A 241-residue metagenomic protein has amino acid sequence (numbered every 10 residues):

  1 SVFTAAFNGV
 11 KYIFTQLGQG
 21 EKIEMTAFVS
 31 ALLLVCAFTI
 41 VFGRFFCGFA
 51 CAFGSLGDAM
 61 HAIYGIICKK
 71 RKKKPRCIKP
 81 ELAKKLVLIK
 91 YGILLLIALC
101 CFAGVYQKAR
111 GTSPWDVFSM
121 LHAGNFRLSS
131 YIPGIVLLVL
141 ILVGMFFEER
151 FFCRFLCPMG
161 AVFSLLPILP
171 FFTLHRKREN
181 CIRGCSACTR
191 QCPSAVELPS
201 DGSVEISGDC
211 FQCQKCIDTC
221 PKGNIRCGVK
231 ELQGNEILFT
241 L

Functional and structural regions predicted by a protein language model:
S1-A195, P199-G202, G208, I217-L241: Non-ligating segments of multi-cofactor redox enzymes
F211: Conserved, short, structured surface segments that act as functional micro-motifs
